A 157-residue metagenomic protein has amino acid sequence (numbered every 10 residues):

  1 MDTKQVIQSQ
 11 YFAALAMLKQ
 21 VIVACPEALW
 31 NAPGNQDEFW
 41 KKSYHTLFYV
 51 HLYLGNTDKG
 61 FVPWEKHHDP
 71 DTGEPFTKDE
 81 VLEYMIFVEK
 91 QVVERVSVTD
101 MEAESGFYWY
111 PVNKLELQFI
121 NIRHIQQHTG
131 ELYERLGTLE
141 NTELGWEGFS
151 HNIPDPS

Functional and structural regions predicted by a protein language model:
D2-Q8, P75-D79: Active-site rim elements
K4-L18: N-terminal capping/interface segment
Q8, F12, E27-D69, F107-S157: Short, contiguous alpha-helical
A14-V21, Y49, V88-Q91, R95 (+1 more regions): Amphipathic, well-ordered alpha-helical segments in soluble domains
I22, D58, D100: Short, small-residue-rich loop/turn micro-motifs
C25-A28, S97: Short, solvent-exposed, charged loop/turn and helix-capping segments that join or cap alpha-helices on peripheral
G60-V93: Helix-adjacent hinge/juxtasegments
F87-E116: A mid-sequence interfacial segment
